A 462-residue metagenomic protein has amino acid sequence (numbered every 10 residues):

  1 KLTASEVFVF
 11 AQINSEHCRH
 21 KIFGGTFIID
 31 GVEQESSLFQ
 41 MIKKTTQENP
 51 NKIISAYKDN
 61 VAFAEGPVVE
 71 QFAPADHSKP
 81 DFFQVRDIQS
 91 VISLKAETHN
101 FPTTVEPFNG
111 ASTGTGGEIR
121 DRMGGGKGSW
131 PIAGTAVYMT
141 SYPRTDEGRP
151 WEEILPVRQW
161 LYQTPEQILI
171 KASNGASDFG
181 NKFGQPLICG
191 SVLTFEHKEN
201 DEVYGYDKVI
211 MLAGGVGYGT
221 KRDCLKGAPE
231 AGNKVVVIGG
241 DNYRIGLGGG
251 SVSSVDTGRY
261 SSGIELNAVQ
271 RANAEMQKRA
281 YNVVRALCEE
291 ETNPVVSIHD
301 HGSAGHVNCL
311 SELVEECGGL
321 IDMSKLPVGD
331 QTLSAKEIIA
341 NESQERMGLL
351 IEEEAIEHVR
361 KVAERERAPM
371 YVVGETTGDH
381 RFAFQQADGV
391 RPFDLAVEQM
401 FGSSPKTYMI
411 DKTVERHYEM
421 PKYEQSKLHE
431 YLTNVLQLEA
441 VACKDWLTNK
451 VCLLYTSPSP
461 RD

Functional and structural regions predicted by a protein language model:
K1-S457, R461: Glycine/proline-enriched, intrinsically flexible loops and inter-domain linkers
